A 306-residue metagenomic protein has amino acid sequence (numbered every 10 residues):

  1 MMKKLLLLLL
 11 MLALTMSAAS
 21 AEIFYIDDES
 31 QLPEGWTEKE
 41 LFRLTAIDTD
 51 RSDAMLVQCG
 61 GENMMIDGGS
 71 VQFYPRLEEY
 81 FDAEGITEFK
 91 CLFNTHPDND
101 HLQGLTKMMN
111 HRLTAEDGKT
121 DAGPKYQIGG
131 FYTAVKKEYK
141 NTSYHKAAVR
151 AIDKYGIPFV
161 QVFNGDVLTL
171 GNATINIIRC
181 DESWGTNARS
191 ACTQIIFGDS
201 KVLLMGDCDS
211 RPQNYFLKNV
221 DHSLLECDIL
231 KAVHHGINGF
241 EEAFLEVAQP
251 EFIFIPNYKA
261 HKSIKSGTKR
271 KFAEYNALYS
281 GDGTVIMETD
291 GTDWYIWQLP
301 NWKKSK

Functional and structural regions predicted by a protein language model:
M1-L5: Positively charged n-region of N-terminal signal peptides that target proteins for export
L8-S17: Bacterial N-terminal signal peptides
E22-E88, Q161-L225, V285-K306: Core dinuclear metal-dependent hydrolase active-site scaffold
R51-D53, V71-F73, P97-Q103, K137-N141 (+6 more regions): Active-site environment of divalent metal-dependent phosphoester hydrolases
G60-M64, Q72-T133, N219-I237, Q249-I253: Active-site metal-binding motif and surrounding structural segment of the metallo-beta-lactamase
L77, S143-Y155, S263-E274: Short, aromatic/basic amphipathic alpha-helical patches
L102-D121, K140-A148, E242-E246, K265-T268: Metal-dependent catalytic neighborhoods of phosphoester/phosphodiester hydrolases
C227-W297: Internal alpha/beta domain cores that form substrate/cofactor-binding pockets in large enzymes and binding proteins
